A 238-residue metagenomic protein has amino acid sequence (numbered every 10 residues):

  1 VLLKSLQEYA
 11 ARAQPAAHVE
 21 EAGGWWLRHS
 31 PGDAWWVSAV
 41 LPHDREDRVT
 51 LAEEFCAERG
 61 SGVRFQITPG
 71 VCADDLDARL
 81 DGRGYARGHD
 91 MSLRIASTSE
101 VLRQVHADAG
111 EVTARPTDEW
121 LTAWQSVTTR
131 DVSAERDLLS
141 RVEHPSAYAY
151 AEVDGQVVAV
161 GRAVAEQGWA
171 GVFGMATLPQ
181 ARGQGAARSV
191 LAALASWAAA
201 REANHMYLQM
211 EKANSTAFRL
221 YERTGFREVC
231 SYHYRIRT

Functional and structural regions predicted by a protein language model:
V1-E58, C72-A73, V132-S133: N-terminal charged segments
V1-Q7, A39-H43, M91-L93, T98-S140 (+2 more regions): Short amphipathic alpha-helix that is part of the acyltransferase structural core
R45-E119, R235-I236: Acyl-donor-binding surface of acyltransferase catalytic domains
D47-E53, G174-P179, G183-S196, A200 (+1 more regions): Conserved acetyl-CoA-binding loop-helix of GNAT-fold acetyltransferases
R59-P69, A198-Q209: Conserved GNAT acetyl-CoA-binding A-motif
Q66-D74, P179, L208-F218, R235-T238: Conserved beta-strand-loop-alpha-helix junction that forms the acyl-donor binding cleft
A86-S97, Y207-Q209, F218, E222 (+1 more regions): Conserved catalytic-core motifs of GNAT/GCN5-like acyltransferases
V132, R136-L178: A conserved beta-strand-loop-helix scaffold within acyl/acetyltransferase catalytic domains
